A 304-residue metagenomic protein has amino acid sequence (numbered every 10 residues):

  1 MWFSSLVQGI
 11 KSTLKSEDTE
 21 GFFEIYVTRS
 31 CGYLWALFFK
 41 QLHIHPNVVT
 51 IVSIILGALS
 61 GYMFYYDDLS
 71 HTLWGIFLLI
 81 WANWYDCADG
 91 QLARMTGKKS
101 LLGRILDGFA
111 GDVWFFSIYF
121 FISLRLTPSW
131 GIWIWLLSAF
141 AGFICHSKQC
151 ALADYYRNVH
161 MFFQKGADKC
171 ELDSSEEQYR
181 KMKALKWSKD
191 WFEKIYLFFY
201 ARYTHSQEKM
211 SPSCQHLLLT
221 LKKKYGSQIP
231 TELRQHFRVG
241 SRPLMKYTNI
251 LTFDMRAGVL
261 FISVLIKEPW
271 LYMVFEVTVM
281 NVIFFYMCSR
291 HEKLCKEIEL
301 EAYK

Functional and structural regions predicted by a protein language model:
M1-C31, N158-K304: C-terminal membrane-associated helical module and adjoining short loops/tails
E17, T28-Q41, N47: N-terminal, Lys/Arg-enriched amphipathic/low-complexity engagement segments that precede the first folded domain
P46-I51, D107-F115, M245-D254: Select subsegments of transmembrane alpha-helices in polytopic membrane proteins, especially boundary-proximal
P46-L102, Y119, W135-C145, M273: Membrane-embedded alpha-helical segments that form the functional core of polytopic membrane enzymes, especially those
S60-Y65, I118-S123, V264, M287-H291: Structural signal for membrane-spanning alpha-helices in multi-pass inner-membrane proteins, emphasizing helix cores
Y66-D67, Y85-L92, K148-D154, Y286-K296: Juxtamembrane membrane-interface segments at transmembrane alpha-helix termini
A93, G97-A110, K169-L172, Y303-K304: Juxtamembrane helix-capping/reentrant segments at transmembrane boundaries
S123, P128-H160: Alpha-helical transmembrane segments
